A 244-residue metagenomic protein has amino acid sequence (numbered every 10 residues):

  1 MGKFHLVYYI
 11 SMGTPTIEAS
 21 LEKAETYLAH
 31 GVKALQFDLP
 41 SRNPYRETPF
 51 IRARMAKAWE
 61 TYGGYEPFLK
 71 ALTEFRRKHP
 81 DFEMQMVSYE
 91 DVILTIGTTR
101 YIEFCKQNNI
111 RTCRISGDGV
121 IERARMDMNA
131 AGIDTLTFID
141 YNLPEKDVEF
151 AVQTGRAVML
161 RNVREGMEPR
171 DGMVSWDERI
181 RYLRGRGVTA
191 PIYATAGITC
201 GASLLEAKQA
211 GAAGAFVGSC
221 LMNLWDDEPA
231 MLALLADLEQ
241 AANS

Functional and structural regions predicted by a protein language model:
L6-I10, L35-F37, M84-S88, C113-I115 (+4 more regions): Hydrophobic faces of well-ordered beta-strands that scaffold small-molecule active sites in alpha/beta enzyme cores
I17-A29, T99, L143-T154, R186 (+1 more regions): Catalytic cores of alpha/beta
K33-P44, N108-I121, M159-E168, K208-M231: Glycine-rich phosphate-binding active-site loops on the catalytic face of alpha/beta enzymes
A34, L39-S41, R52-D118: Active-site beta->alpha loop and helix N-cap motifs at the rims of alpha/beta catalytic domains
R46-G63, E165-V174, E228: Glycine-rich tight-turn/loop motif centered on a GG-T
E47-K57, S219-S244: C-terminal helical cap(s) of enzyme catalytic domains, especially alpha/beta-barrels
E60-G63, S88, N108-E122, I133-E149 (+1 more regions): Catalytic beta/alpha-barrel core
V148-G185, L224: Glycine/Thr-rich beta-alpha phosphate-binding loop at enzyme active sites
